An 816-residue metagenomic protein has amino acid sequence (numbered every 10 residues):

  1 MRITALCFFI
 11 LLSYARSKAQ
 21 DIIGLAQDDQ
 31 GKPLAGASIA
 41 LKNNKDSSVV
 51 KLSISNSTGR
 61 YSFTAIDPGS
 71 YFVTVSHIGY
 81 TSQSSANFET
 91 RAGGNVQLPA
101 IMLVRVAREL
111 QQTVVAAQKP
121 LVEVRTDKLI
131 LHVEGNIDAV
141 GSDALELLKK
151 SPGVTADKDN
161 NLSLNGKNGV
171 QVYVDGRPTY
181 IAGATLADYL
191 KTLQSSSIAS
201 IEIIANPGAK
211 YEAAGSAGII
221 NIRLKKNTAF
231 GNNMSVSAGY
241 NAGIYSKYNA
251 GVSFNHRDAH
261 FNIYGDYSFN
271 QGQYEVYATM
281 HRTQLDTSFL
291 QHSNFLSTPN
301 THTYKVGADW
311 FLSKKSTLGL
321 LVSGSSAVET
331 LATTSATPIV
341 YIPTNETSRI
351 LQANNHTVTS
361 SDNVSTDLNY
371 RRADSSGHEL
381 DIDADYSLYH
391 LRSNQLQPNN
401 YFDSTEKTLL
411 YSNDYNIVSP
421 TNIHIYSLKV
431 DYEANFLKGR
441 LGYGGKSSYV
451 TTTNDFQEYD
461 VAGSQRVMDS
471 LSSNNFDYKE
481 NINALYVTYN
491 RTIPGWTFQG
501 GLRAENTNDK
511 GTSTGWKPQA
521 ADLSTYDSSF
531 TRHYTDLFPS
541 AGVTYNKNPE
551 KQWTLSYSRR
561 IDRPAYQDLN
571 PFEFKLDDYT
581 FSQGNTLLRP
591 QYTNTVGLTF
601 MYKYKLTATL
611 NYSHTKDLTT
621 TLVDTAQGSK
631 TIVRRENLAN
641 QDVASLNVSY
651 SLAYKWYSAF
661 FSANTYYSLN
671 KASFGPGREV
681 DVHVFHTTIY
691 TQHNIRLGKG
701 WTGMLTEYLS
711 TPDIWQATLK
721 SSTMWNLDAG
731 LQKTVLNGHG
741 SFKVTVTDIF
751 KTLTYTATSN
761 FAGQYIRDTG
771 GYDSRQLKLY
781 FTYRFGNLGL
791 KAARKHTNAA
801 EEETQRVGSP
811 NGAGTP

Functional and structural regions predicted by a protein language model:
K32, S38-K42, S76-I78, R91 (+5 more regions): Short, acidic, small-residue-rich periplasmic hinge/interaction motif at the N-terminus of Gram-negative outer-membrane
N44-R60: Short, acidic Ser/Thr/Gly-rich low-complexity loop/linker segments typical of extracellular and cell-surface proteins
N95-M102, A144-L147, L186-Y189, I203 (+2 more regions): N-terminal periplasmic accessory domains that precede and gate Gram-negative outer-membrane beta-barrel machines
R177-A205: Short acidic/polar hinge/loop motifs at secondary-structure boundaries that mediate gating or recognition
H292, I425-K429, D469-N474, Q583 (+4 more regions): Outer membrane beta-barrel strand-and-loop segments of large Gram-negative receptors, especially TonB-dependent
T303-A327, N355-T514, N546-K551, K605-L610 (+2 more regions): Face-selective signature of the C-terminal outer-membrane beta-barrel domain
N474-I482, R532, I561-H614, V633-S645 (+1 more regions): Outer-membrane beta-barrel signature, preferentially recognizing the C-terminal barrel domain of Gram-negative
N508-D509, P549-T595, L610-G628, T747-A762: Surface-exposed extracellular loop regions of Gram-negative outer-membrane beta-barrel proteins, predominantly
